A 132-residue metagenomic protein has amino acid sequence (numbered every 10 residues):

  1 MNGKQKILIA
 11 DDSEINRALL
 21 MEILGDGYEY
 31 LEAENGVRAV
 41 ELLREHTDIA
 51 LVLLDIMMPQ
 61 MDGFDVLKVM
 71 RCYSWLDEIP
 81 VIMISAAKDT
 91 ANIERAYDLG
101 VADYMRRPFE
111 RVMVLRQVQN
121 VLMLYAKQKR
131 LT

Functional and structural regions predicted by a protein language model:
N2, K6, S13-E32, R44: Two-component/phosphorelay signaling modules centered on CheY-like receiver
K4, T47-A50, S74-P80: His-Asp phosphorelay/catalytic-motif detector in bacterial-type signaling
E32-L51: Acidic, metal-coordinating helix/loop segments flanking the phosphotransfer/catalytic sites of two-component signaling
M58-M61: Receiver (REC) domain active-site loop signature in two-component systems and cognate sites in sensor histidine kinases
A91, F109-V118, L122: C-terminal output helix
